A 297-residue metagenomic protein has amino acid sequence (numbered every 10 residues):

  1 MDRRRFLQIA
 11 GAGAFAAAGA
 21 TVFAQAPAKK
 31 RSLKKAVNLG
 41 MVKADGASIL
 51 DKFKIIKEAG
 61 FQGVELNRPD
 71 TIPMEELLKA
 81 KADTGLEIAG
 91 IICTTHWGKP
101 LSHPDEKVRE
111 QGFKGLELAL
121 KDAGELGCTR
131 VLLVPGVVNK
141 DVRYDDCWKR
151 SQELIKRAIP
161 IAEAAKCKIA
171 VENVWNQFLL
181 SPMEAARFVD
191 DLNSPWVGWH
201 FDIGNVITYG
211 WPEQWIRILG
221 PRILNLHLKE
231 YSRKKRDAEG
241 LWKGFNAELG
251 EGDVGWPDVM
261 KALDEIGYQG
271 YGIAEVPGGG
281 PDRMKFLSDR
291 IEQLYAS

Functional and structural regions predicted by a protein language model:
D2-A36, M41, D45-K57, C128 (+1 more regions): Histidine-acidic metal/acid-base catalytic patches
A10-G11, F15-A20, Q25-K29, S102-G198 (+1 more regions): Active-site acidic/histidine proton-transfer and metal-coordination neighborhood in alpha/beta enzyme cores
M41-K43, D70, T94-W97, P135-N139 (+4 more regions): Active-site-proximal loop/turn and secondary-structure-junction residues that shape catalytic pockets, frequently
D51-D70: Catalytic domains of carbohydrate-active enzymes, especially glycoside hydrolases
G63, A170-E172, H200, I273: Generic enzyme active-site microenvironment
E65, G90-I92, L132, L224-H227 (+1 more regions): Conserved beta-strand positions in the central sheet of alpha/beta enzyme cores
L66-A82, P135-V142: Glycine-rich, proline-tolerant flexible connector loops at the mouths of alpha/beta enzymes
